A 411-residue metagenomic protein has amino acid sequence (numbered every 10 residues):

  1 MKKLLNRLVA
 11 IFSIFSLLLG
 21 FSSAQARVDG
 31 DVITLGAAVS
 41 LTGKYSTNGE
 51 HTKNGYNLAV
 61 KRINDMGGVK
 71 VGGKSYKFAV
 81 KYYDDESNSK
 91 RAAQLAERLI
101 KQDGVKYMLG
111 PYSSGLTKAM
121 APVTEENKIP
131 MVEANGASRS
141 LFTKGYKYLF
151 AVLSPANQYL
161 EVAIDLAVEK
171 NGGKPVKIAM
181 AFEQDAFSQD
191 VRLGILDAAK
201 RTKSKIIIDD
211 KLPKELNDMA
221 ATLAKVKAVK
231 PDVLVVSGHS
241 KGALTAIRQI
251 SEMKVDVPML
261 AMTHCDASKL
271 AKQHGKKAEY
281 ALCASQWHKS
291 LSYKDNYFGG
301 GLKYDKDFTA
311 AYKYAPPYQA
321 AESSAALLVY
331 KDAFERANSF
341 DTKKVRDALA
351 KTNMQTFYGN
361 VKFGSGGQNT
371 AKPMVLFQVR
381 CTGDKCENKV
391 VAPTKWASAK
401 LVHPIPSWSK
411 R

Functional and structural regions predicted by a protein language model:
M1-T34, W408-R411: Short, low-complexity disordered leader/linker segments with a strong preference for bacterial N-terminal type II
A26, I33, A350-R411: Solvent-exposed, acidic/polar segments of extracytosolic/periplasmic ligand-binding ectodomains
R27-V28, T34, T47-N54, M66-T143 (+3 more regions): Beta-alpha junction/loop-to-helix N-cap segments that form part of ligand/metal-binding clefts
D29, I33-N57, Y83-S89, Y112-S113 (+3 more regions): Extracytoplasmic "Venus flytrap"
K90, V105-D209, P258-C283: Extracytoplasmic ligand/sensor domains, especially the bilobed periplasmic-binding protein
S114-E125, P231-M253, A326-L327: Hydrophobic alpha-helical
L196, S240-A243, S292-K351: Extracellular/periplasmic ligand-binding modules, especially the Venus flytrap/periplasmic-binding
I250-S324, V391-R411: Extracellular/periplasmic periplasmic-binding protein-like sensory domains
